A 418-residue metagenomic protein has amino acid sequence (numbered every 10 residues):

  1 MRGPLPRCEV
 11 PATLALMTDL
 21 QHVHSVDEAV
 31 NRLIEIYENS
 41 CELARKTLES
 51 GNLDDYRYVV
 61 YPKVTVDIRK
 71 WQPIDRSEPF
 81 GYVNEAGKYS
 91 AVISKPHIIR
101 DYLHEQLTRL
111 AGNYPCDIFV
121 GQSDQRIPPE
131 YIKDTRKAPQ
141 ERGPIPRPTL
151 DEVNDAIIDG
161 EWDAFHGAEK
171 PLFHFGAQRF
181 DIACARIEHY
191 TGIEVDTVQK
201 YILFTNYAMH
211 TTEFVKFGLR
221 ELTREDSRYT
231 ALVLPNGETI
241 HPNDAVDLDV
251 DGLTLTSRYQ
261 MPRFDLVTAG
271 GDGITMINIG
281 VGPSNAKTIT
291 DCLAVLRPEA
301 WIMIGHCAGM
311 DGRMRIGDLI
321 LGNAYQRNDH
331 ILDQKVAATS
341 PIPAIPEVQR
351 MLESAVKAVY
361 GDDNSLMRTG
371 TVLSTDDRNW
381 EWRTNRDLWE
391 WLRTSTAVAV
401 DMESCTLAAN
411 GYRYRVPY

Functional and structural regions predicted by a protein language model:
R2-A300, A308-Y418: Accessory terminal and edge-of-domain segments that mediate assembly/interaction and cofactor placement around
